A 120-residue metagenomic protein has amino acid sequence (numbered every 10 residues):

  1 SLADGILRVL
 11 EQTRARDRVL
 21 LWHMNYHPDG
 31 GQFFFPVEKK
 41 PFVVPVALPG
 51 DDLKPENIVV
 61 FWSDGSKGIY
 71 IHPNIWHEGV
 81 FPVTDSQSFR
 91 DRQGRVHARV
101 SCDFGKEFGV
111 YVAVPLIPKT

Functional and structural regions predicted by a protein language model:
S1-V60, T84, Q93-T120: Non-catalytic, conserved peripheral segments adjacent to functional cores
Q32-F35, G68-I69, V80: His/acidic/aromatic-lined binding-pocket segments of jelly-roll/cupin-type domains and related regulatory beta-sandwich
V43-V44, Y70, E78, D91: Short hydrophobic/aromatic-rich beta-strand segments that constitute the beta-sheet cores of beta-sandwich/beta-barrel
W62-W76: Conserved metal-binding segment of the jelly-roll/cupin
N74-R90: Ligand-binding loop in jelly-roll beta-barrel domains
